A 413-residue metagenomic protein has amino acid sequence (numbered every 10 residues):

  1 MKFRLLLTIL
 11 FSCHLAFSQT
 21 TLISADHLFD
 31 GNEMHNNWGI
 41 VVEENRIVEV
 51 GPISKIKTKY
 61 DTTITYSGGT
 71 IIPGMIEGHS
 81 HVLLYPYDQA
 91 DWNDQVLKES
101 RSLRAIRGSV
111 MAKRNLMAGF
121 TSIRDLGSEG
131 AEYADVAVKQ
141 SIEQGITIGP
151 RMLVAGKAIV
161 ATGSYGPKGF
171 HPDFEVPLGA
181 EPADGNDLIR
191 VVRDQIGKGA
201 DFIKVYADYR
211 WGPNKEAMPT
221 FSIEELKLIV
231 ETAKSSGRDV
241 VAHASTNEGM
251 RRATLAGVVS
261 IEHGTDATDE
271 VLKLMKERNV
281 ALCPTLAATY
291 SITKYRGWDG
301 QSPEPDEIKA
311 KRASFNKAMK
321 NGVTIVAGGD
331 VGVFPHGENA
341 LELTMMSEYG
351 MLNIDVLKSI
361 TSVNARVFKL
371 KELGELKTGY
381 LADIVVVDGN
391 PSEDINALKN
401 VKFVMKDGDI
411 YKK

Functional and structural regions predicted by a protein language model:
M1, L5, F11, S18-W38 (+8 more regions): Active-site microenvironment of metallo-dependent hydrolases
N32-I72: Histidine-rich, glycine-flanked metal-binding segment
T70-Q140, Q144-I146, T162, E224 (+1 more regions): Metal-associated gating/positioning segment near the N- to mid-region
N93-I106, G169-R190, D239: Active-site mouth loops of central-metabolism enzymes
D94-V96, S235, D239, E307-N390: His/Asp/Glu-enriched, well-ordered alpha-helical/loop segment that forms or immediately abuts the divalent-metal
R104-A112, P182-Q195, A244-G249: Short, acidic/polar
R107-Y133, G149-A158, A200-W211, D239 (+2 more regions): Divalent metal-dependent hydrolysis catalytic cores, especially in the metallo-beta-lactamase
T162, Y206-R312, V331-V333, G350-L352 (+3 more regions): Active-site core of metal-dependent hydrolases
